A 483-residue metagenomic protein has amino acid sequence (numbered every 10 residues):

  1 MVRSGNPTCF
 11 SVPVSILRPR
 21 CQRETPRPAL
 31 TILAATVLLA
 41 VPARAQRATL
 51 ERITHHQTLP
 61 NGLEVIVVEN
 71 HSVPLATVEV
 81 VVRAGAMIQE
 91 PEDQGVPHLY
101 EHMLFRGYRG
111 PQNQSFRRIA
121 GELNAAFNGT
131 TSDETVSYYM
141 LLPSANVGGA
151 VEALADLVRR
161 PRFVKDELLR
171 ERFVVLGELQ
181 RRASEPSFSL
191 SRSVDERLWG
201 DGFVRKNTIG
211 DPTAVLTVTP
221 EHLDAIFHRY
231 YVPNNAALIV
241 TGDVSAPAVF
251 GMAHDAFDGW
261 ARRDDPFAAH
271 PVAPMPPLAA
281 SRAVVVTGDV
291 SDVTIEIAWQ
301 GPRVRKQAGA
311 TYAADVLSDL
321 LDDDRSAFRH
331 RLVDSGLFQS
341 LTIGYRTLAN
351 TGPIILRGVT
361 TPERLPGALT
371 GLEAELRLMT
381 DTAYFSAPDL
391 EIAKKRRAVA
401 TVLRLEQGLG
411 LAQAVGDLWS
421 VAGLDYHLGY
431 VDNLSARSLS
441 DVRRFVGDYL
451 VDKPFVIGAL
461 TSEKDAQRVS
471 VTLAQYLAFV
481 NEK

Functional and structural regions predicted by a protein language model:
V2, V12-V14, E24, A29: Acidic, Ala/Val/Gly-enriched low-complexity intrinsically disordered segments
A29-A40: Bacterial N-terminal signal peptides
R44-A86, G110-N146, R181-N235, G259-Q307 (+5 more regions): Non-catalytic beta-strand/loop surface segments
G85-D93: Short pre-active-site segment immediately N-terminal to the catalytic Zn-binding motif
Q94-Y108: Active-site SXXK
D156-K165, A256-D264, A374-A383: A common structural junction motif
